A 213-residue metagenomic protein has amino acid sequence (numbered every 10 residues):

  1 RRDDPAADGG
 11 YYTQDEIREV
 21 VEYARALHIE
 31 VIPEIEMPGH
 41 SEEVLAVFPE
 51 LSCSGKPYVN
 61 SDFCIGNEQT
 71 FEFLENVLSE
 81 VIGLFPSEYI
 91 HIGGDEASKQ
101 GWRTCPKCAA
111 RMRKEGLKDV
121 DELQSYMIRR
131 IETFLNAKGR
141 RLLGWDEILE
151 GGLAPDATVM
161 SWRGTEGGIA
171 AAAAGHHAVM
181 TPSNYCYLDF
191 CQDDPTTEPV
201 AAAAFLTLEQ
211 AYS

Functional and structural regions predicted by a protein language model:
R1-R140: Substrate-binding cleft of carbohydrate-active enzyme catalytic domains
E19, E68-Y89, E96, A110-S213: Substrate-binding groove of N-acetylhexosamine-processing glycoside hydrolases
